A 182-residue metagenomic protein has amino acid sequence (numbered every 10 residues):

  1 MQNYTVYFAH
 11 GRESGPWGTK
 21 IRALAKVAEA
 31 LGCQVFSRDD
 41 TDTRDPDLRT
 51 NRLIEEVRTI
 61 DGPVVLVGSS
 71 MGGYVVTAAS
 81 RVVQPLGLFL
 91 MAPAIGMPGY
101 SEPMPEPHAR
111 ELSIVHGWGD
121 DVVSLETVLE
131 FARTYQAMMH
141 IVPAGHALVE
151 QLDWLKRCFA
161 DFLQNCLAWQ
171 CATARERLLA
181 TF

Functional and structural regions predicted by a protein language model:
Q2-G62: Active-site catalytic motif of lipid deacylating hydrolases and related acyltransferases
W17, D121-T127: Conserved alpha/beta-hydrolase "acid-adjacent" motif
R22, E126, V149-N165: Post-His helix in hydrolase/transferase enzymes
V65-L66, L88: Conserved alpha/beta-hydrolase fold motif
V67-V76: Gly/Ala-rich beta-loop-alpha elbow adjacent to hydrolase catalytic centers
Q84-P98: A conserved short beta-strand
P107-H116, D120: Short beta-strand/loop motif that positions the catalytic acidic residue of the alpha/beta-hydrolase fold
R133-V149: Catalytic histidine neighborhood in serine/cysteine hydrolases with alpha/beta-hydrolase-type architecture
